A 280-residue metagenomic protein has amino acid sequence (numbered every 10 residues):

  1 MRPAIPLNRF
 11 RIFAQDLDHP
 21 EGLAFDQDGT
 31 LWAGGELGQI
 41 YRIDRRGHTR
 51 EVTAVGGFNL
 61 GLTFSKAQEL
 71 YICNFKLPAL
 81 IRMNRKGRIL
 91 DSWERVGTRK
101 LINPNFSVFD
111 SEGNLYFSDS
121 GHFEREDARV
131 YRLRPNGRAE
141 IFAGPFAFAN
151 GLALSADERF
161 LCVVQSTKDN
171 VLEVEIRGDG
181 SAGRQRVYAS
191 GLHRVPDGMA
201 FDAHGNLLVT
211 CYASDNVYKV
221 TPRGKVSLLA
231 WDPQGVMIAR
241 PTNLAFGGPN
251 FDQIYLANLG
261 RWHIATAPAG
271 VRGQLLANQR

Functional and structural regions predicted by a protein language model:
M1-L17, G47, Q185, A277-Q279: A short helix->beta-strand "capping" segment at the edge of beta-propeller domains
Q15-D28, G35-L37, V55-A79, G97-H122 (+5 more regions): Beta-rich, blade/repeat-based domains predominating in secreted/periplasmic proteins but also intracellular
W32-T53: Beta-propeller domains
Q39-Y41, A79-I81, R129-Y131, N170-L172 (+2 more regions): A short loop-to-beta-strand structural motif that recurs across blades of beta-propeller domains
I43-H48, N84-R88, L133-G137, E175-G180 (+2 more regions): Short loop/turn segments that connect beta-strands within beta-propeller blades
R50-A54, L90-R95, E140-G144, G183-A189 (+2 more regions): Beta-propeller fold detector
P241-R280: Blade-level signature of beta-propeller repeat domains, shared across WD40, Kelch, NHL, RCC1 and BNR/Asp-box propellers
